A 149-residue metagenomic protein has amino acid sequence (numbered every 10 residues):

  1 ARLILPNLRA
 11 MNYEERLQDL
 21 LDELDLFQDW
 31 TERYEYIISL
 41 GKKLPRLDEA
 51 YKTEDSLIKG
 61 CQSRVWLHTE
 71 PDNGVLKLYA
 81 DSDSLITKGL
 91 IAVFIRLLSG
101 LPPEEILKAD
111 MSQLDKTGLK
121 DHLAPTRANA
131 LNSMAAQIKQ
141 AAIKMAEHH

Functional and structural regions predicted by a protein language model:
A1-A10: N-terminal amphipathic/basic-hydrophobic helices that include classical n-h-c signal peptides and signal-anchor
N12-R16, L85-G89: Short acidic alpha-helix initiation/capping motifs at coil-to-helix transition points, especially at protein N-termini
Y13-R64, P71-D72, L114-H148: N-terminal intrinsically disordered, cationic/polar leader segments that include organellar targeting peptides
S56-S82, K88, E104: A short, structured beta-strand/loop element
D81, A92-I95, K108-M111: "Short basic amphipathic alpha-helical interaction patches in structured regions
L85, L101, T126: Residue-level signal for short amphipathic helical patches enriched in basic/charged and nearby hydrophobic residues
L90-P102: Alpha-helical support elements that line or immediately flank enzyme active sites and cofactor-binding pockets
G100-T117: Glycine-rich phosphate/pyrophosphate-binding loops and their adjacent beta-strand/loop elements at enzyme active sites
